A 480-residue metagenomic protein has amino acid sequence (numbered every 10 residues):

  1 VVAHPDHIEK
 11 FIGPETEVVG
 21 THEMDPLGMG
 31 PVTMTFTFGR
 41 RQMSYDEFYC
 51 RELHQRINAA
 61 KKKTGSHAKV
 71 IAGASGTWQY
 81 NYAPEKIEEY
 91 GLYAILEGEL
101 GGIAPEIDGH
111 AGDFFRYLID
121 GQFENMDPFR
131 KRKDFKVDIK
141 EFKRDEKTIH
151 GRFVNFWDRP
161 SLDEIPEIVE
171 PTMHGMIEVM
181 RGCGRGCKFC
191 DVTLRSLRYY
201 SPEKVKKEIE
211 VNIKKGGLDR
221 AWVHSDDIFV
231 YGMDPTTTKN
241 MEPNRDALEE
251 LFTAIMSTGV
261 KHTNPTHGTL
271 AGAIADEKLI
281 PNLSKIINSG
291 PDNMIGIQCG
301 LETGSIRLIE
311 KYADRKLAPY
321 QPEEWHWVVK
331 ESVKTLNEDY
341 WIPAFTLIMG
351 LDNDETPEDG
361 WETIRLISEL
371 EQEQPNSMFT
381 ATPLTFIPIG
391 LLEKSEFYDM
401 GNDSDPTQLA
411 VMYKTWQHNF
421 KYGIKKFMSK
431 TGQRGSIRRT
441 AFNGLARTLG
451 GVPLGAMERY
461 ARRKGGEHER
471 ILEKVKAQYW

Functional and structural regions predicted by a protein language model:
A3-K207: Acidic, low-complexity intrinsically disordered segments
P26-E52, K311-P322, P406-K425: A solvent-exposed, charged loop/short amphipathic helix patch at secondary-structure junctions
L27-V32, R185, H224-T238, E302-D314 (+3 more regions): Flexible glycine/acidic-rich beta-alpha junction loops that bind and position SAM and/or redox cofactors in anaerobic
C50, A111, P202-V205, N244 (+4 more regions): Aromatic/hydrophobic pocket-lining residues that form the small-molecule binding cavity in soluble enzyme cores
V70, P343, F379-A381: Hydrophobic beta-strand scaffold residues
N81-Y90, N282, D352-E369: Catalytic cores of alpha/beta
E210-I342, M349-L351: Conserved SAM/AdoMet-binding glycine-rich loop
L409, K414-W480: Radical SAM enzyme core and accessory elements
